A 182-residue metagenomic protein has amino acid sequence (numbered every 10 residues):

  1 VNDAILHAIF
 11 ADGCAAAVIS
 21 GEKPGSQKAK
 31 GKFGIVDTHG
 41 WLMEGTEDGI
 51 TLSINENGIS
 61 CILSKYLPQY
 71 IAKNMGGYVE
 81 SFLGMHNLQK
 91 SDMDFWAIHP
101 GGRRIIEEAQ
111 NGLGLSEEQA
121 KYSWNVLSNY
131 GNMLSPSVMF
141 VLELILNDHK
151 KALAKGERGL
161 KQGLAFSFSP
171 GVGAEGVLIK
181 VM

Functional and structural regions predicted by a protein language model:
V1-K73, G77-S81, F168, V177-M182: Condensing-enzyme catalytic core mediating Claisen C-C bond formation in acyl metabolism
G21-G25, F82, G112, I145-D148: Change "in soluble alpha/beta enzymes" to "in soluble alpha/beta proteins
I50, I54-G58, L63, G84 (+3 more regions): Amphipathic, alpha-helical segments enriched in basic
A72, G76, K90, D94-M182: Claisen-condensing/thiolase-fold acyl-transfer catalytic domains that form or cleave C-C bonds in fatty acid
L83, L88-S91: Long hydrophobic segments that form regular secondary structure
